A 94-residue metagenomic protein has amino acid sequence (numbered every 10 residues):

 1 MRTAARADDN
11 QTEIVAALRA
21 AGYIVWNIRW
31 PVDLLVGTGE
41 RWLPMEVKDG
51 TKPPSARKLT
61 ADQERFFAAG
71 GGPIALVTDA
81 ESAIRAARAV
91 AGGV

Functional and structural regions predicted by a protein language model:
M1-V94: Catalytic phosphate/metal-binding cores of nucleic-acid and nucleotide-processing enzymes, i.e., regions that mediate
